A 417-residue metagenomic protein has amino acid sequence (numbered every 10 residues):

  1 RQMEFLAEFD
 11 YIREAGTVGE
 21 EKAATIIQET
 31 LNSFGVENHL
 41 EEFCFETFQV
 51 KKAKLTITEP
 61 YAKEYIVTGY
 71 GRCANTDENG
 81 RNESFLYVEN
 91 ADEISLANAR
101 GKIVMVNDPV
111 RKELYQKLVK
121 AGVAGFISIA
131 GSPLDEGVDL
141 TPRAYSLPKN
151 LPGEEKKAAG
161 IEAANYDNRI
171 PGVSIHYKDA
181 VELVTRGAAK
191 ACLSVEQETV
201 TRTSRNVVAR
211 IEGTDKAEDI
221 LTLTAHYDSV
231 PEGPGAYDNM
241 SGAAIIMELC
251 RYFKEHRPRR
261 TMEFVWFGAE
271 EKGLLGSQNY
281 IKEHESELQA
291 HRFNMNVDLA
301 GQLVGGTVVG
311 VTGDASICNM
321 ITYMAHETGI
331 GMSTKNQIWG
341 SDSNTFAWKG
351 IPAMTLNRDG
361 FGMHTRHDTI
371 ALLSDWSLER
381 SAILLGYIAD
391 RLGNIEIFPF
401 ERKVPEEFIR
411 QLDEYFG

Functional and structural regions predicted by a protein language model:
R1-V18, E41, D228, V297-Q302 (+1 more regions): N-terminal capping segment at the start of a domain
E4-I103, K112: Noncatalytic luminal/extracellular "stalk/propeptide" segments of secretory-pathway proteins
F5, K22, I26-S33, E113 (+10 more regions): Extracytoplasmic/secreted proteins, especially bacterial periplasmic and envelope-associated proteins
F5, L40, I103-V106, G125-S128 (+9 more regions): Structural recognition of the beta-strand scaffold that forms the well-ordered cores of secreted hydrolase catalytic
F9-V18, T76, E83, Y87 (+8 more regions): Second-shell loop/turn segments in exported
T68-L96, L147-A236, E248-R251, E255 (+1 more regions): Soluble metallo-hydrolase cores and metallopeptidase-like ectodomains found primarily in the secretory/periplasmic
I161, A180, P258, F267-F361: Metal-dependent peptidase/peptidase-like ectodomains
R251, G362-G417: His/Asp/Glu-rich mid-to-C-terminal helical/loop segments that flank catalytic regions of hydrolases
